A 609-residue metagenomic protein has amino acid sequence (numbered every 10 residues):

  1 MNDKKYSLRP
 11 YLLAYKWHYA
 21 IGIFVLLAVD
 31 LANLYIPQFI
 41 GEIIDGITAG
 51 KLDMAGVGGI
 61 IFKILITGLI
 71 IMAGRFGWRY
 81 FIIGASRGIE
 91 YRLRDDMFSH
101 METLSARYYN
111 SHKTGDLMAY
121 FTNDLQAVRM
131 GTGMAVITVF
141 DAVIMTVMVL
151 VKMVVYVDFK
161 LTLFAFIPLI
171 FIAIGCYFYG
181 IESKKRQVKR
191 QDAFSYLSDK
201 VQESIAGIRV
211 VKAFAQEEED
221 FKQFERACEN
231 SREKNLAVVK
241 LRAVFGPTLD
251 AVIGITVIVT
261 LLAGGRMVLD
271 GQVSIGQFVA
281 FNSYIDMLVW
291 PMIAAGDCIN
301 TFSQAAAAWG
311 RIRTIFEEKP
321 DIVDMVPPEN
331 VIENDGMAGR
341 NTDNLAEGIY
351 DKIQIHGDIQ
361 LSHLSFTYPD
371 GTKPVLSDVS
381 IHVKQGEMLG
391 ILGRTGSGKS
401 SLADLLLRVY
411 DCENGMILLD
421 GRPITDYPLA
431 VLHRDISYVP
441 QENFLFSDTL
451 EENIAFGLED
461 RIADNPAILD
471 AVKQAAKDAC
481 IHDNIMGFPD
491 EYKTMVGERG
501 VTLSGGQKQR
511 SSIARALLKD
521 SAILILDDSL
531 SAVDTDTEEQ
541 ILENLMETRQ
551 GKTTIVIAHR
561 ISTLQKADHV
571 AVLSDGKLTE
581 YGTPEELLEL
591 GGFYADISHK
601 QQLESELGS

Functional and structural regions predicted by a protein language model:
M1-K16, L117, F121: A short amphipathic helical element positioned immediately N-terminal to and/or at the very start of a transmembrane
A14, A106-R107, N123-T132, V136 (+8 more regions): An intracellular "coupling" helix at the cytosolic face of ABC transporter transmembrane type-1 domains
Y19, T67-S86, G133, I137-I144 (+5 more regions): Alpha-helical transmembrane segments of multi-pass membrane proteins
Y19-G74, V155-K160, G271, I275: Transmembrane helix-loop-helix hairpins at lipid-water interfaces of multipass membrane proteins, especially the type-1
L34, Q38, F76, Y80 (+5 more regions): Membrane-embedded alpha-helical segments of multi-pass transporters/permeases
K51-D53, K152-I167, A237, L241-R311 (+1 more regions): Helix-loop-helix
R87, D95-L125, D199-Q223, T314-N334 (+3 more regions): Short intracellular "coupling" helices and adjacent cytoplasmic loop segments at the cytosolic face of multi-pass
I332-S609: ABC-type nucleotide-binding domain
